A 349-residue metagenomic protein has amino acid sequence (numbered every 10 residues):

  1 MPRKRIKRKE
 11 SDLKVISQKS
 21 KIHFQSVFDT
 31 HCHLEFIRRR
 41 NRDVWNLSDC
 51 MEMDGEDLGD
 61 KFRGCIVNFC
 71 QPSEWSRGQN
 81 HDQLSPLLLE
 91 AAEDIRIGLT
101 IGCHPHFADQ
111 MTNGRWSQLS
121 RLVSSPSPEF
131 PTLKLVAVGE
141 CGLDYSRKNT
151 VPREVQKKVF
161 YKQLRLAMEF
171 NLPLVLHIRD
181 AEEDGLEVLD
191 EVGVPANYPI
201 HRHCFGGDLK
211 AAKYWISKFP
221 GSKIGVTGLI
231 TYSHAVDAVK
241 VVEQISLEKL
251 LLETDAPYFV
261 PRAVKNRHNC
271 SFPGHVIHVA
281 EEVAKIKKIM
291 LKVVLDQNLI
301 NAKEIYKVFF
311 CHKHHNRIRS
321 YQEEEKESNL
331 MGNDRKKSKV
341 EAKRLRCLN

Functional and structural regions predicted by a protein language model:
M1-N349: Mid-domain alpha/beta scaffold segments of enzyme catalytic cores
